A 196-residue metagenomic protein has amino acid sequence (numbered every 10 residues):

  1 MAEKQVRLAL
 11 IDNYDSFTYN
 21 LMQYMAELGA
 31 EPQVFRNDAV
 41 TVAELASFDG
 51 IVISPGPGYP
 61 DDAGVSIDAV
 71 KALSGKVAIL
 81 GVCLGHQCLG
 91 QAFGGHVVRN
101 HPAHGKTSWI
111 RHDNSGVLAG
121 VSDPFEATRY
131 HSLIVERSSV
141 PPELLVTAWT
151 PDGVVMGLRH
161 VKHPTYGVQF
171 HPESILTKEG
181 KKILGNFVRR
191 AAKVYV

Functional and structural regions predicted by a protein language model:
Q5-V6, F48-G120, L184-N186: Cysteine-nucleophile active-site neighborhood
V6-L28: Short, charged N-terminal beta->alpha structural module
R7, E31, D49-G50, A78-L80 (+3 more regions): Structural signature of beta-strand start/N-cap positions in the alpha/beta core of ABC transporter nucleotide-binding
E31-N37: Short hydrophobic/Thr-rich beta-strand motif most characteristic of the beta2 strand and flanking loop of CheY-like
V40-F48: Short amphipathic alpha-helix with an adjacent loop that forms part of the alpha/beta core around
C83, H131, H171: Histidine-centered divalent metal-coordination motifs
G116-K162: Catalytic beta-strand/loop cores that center a nucleophilic Ser/Cys/Thr and support acyl-enzyme chemistry
I175-V196: Acyltransferase
